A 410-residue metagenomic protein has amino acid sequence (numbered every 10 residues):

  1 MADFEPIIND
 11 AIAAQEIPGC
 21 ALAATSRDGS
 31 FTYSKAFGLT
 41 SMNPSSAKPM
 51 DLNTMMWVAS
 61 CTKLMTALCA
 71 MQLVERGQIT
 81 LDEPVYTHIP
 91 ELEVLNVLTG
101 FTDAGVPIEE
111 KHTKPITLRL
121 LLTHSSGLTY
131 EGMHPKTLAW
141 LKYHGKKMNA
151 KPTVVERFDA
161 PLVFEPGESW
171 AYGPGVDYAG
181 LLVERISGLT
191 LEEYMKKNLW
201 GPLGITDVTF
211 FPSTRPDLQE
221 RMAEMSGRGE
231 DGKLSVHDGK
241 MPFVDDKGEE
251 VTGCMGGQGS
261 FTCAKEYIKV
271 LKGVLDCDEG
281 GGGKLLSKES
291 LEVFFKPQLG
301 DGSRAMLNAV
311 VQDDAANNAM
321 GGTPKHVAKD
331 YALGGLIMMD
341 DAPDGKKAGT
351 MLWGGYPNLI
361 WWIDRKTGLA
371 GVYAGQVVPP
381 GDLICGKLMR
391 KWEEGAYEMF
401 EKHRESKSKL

Functional and structural regions predicted by a protein language model:
A2-V58, Q78-T80, V94-D103: Short, conserved catalytic-motif segment at the N-terminal edge
D3-N9, L22, D28-G29, W57-V85 (+3 more regions): Active-site SXXK
I12, V74-E75, F158, M195: Alpha-helix C-terminal capping/helix-coil junction sites
E16, P49, E110-P115, V327-A328 (+1 more regions): Extracellular/periplasmic catalytic domains that process cell-envelope and extracellular macromolecules
S30, T87, E93-D341: Short, surface-exposed loop or secondary-structure junction motifs that flank catalytic or metal-binding residues
K35, I360-W362, G368-V378: Short, well-ordered beta-strand elements
D276, K296-N308, D314, D340 (+1 more regions): Short, gly/Ser/Thr-rich active-site loops of penicillin-recognizing serine hydrolases
G321-I363, L410: Short, Gly/Ser/Thr-enriched beta-strand-loop segments that form substrate-interacting elements of hydrolase/peptidase
